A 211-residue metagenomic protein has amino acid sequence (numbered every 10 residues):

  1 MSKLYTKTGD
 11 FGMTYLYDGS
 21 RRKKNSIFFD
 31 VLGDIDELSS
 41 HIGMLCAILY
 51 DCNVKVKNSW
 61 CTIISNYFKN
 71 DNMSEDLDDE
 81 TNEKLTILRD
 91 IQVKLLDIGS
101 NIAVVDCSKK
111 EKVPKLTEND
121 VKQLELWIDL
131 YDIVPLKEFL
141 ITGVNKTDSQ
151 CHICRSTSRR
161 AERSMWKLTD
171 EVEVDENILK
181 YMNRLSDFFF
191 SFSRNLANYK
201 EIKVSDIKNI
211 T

Functional and structural regions predicted by a protein language model:
M1-T211: Phosphate/pyrophosphate-binding loop motifs in nucleotide- or prenyl diphosphate-using proteins
